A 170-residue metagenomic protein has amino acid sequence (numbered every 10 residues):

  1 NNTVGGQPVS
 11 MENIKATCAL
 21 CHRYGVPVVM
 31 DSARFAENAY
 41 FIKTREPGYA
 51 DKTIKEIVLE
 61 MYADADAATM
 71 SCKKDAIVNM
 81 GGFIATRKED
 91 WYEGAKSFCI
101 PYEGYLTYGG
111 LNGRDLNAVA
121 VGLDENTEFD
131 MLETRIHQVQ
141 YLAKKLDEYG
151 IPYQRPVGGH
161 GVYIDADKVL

Functional and structural regions predicted by a protein language model:
N1-I151, I164: Conserved PLP-enzyme active-site core in the AAT-like
P152-L170: Conserved PLP-binding catalytic core of the aspartate aminotransferase-like
